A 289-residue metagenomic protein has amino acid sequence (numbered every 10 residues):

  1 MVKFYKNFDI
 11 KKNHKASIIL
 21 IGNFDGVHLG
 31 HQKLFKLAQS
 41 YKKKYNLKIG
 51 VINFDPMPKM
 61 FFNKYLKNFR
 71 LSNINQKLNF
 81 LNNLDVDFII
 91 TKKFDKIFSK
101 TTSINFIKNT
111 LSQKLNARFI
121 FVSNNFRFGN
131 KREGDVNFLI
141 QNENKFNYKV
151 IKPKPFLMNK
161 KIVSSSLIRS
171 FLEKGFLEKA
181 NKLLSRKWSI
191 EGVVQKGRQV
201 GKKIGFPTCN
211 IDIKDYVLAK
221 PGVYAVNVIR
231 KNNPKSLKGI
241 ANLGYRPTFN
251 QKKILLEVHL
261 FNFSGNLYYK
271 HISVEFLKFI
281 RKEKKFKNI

Functional and structural regions predicted by a protein language model:
V2-D9, I90: Short acidic-hydrophobic, aromatic-tinged amphipathic segments that line or gate anion-handling sites
F8-N73: N-terminal catalytic cores of NTP/NDP-binding nucleotidyl/phosphoryl-transfer enzymes
H28, L81, I120, A180 (+1 more regions): Residue-level signal for inorganic ion chemistry
K48-L115: Active-site-proximal cofactor/substrate-binding loop regions of enzyme domains
K100-P207, K287: Classical nucleotidyltransferase
K196-I289: Phosphate/ribose-recognition catalytic cores of enzymes acting on nucleotide-derived substrates
